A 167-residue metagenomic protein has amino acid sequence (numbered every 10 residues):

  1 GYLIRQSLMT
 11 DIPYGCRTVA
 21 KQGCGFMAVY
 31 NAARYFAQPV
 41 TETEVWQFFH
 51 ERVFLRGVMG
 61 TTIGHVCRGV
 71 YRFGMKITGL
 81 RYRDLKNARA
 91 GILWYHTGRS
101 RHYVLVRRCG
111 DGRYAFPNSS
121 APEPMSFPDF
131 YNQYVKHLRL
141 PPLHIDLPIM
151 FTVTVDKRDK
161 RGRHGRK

Functional and structural regions predicted by a protein language model:
G1-R56, V155: Active-site-adjacent structural segments surrounding the nucleophilic cysteine of cysteine proteases and isopeptidases
Q6, F49, G91, V104 (+1 more regions): A broad, low-specificity signal marking well-ordered, structured residues that form hydrophobic/aromatic
D11, T62, G79, V153-V155: N-terminal compositionally biased, intrinsically disordered segments and leader/signal-like regions
N31, T97-S100, S120-P124: Solvent-exposed loop/turn segments at secondary-structure junctions within structured extracellular/periplasmic domains
F48, R52, G69, Q133 (+1 more regions): Residues that form generic nucleotide/phosphate-binding pockets
L55-G110: ...with weaker cross-activation on analogous glycine-rich loops/strands in unrelated enzymes
K86-A88, R107-K167: Noncatalytic regulatory segments and standalone regulatory/sensor domains
